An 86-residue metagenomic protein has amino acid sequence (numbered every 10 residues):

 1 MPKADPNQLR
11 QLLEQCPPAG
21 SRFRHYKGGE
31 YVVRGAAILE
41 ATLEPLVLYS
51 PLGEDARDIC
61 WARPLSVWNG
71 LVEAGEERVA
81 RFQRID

Functional and structural regions predicted by a protein language model:
M1-D86: Mixed-charge, low-complexity intrinsically disordered regions
